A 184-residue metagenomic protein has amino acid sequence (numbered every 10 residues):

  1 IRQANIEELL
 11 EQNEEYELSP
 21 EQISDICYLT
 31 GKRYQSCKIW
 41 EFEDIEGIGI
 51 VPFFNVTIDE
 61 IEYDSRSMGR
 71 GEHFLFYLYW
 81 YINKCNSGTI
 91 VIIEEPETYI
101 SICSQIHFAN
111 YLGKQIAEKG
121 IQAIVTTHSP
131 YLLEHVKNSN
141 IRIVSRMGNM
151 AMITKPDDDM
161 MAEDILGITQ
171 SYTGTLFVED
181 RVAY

Functional and structural regions predicted by a protein language model:
R2-S67: Extended helical coiled-coil dimerization/tether regions that scaffold and oligomerize large DNA-maintenance assemblies
P52-Y79, P96-I100: Conserved ABC ATPase signature
S87-I90, G120-I124: Loop/turn-to-beta-strand initiation segments
V91-E95: Catalytic Walker B motif of ABC-type/P-loop ATPase nucleotide-binding domains
S101-I102, I106: Conserved D-loop-proximal element of ABC-family nucleotide-binding domains
H107-L112: Conserved hydrophobic alpha-helix in the ABC-type ATPase nucleotide-binding domain
T126-H128: H-loop/switch region of ABC-family ATPase nucleotide-binding domains
E134-Y184: RecA-like P-loop NTPase motor core
